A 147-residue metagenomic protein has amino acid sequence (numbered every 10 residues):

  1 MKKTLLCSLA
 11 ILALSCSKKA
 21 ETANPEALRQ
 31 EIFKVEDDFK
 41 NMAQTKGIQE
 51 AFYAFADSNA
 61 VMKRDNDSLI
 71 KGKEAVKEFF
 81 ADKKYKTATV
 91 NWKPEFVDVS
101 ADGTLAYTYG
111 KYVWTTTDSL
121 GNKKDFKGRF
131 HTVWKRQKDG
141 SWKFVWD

Functional and structural regions predicted by a protein language model:
M1-T4, K18: Positively charged n-region of N-terminal signal peptides that target proteins for export
L14-S15: C-terminal motif of bacterial Sec signal peptides marking the signal peptidase cleavage site
K18-A27: Low-complexity, Pro/Thr/Ser/Glu-rich flexible segments characteristic of extracytoplasmic/periplasmic regions
E26-F33, G47-D98, K111, N122-F126: A solvent-exposed, acidic/Ser-Thr-rich amphipathic alpha-helical stretch
F39, L105-Y109, V133-W134, W142-K143: Short, structured motif recognition centered on aromatic/hydrophobic residues
T104-W114, G128: A short hydrophobic beta-strand element
W114-D118, R136: Beta-strand elements of well-folded, non-transmembrane domains
K127-D147: Short beta-strand edge/turn micro-motifs at domain boundaries
